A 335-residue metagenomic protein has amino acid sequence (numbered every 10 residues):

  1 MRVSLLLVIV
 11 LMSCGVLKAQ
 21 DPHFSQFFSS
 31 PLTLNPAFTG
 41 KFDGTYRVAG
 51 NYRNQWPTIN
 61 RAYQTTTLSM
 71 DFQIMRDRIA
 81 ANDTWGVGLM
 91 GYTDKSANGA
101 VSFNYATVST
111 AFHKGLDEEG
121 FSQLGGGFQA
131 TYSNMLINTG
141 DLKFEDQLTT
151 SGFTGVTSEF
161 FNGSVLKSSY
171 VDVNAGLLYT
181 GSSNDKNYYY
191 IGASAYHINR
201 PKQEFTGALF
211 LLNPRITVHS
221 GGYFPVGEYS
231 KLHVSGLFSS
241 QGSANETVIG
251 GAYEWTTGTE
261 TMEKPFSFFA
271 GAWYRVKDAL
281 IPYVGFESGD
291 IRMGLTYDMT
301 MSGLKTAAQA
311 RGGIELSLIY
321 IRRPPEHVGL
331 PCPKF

Functional and structural regions predicted by a protein language model:
V3-S13: Sec-dependent N-terminal signal peptides
G15-A19: Sec/Tat signal peptide C-region and signal peptidase I cleavage site
Q20-F335: Subset of outer-membrane beta-barrel
